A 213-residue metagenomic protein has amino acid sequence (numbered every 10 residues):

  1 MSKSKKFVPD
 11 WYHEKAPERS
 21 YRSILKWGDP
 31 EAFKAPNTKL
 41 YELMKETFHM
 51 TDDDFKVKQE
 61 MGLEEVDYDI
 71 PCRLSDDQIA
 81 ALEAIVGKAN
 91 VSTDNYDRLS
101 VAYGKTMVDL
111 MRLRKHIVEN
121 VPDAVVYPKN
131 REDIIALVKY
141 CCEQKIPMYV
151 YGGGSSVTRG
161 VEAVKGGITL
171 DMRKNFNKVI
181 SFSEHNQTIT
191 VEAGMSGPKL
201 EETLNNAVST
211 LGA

Functional and structural regions predicted by a protein language model:
M1-G152, S156-A213: Noncatalytic alpha-helical scaffold of FAD-dependent oxidoreductases
